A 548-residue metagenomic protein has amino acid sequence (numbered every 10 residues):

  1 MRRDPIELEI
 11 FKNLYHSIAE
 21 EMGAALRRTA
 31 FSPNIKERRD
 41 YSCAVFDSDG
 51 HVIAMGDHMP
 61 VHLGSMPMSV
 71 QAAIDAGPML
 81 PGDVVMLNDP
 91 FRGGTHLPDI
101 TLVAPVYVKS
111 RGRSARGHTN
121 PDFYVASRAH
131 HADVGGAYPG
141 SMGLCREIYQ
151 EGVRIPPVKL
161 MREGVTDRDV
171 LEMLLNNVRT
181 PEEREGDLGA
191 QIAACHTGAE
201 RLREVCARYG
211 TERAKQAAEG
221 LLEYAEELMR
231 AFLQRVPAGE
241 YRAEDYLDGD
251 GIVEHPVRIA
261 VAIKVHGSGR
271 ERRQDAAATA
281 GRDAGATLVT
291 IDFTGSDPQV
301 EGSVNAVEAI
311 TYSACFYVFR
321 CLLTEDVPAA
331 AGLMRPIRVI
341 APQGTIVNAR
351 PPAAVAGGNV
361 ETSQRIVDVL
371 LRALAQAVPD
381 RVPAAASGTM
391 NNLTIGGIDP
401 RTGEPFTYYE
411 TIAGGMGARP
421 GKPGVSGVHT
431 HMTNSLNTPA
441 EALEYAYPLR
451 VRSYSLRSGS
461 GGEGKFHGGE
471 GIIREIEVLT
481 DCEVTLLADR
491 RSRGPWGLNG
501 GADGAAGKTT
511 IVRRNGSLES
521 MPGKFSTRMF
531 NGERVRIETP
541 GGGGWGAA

Functional and structural regions predicted by a protein language model:
M1-D83, L87-R111, P121-G267, A286-A548: Glycine/proline-enriched, intrinsically flexible loops and inter-domain linkers
R113-A115, S268-E271, T279, I476: Intrinsic low-complexity/disordered segments
A115-G117, A276-G285: Short, low-complexity intrinsically disordered segments enriched in A/P/G/S/L with frequent Arg, especially at protein
